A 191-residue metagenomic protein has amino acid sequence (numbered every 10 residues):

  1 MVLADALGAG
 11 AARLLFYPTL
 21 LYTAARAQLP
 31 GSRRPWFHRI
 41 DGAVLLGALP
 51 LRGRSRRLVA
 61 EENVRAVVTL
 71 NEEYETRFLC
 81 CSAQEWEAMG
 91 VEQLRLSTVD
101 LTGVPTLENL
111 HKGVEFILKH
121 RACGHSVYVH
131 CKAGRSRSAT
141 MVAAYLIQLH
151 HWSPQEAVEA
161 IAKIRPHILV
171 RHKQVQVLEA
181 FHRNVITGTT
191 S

Functional and structural regions predicted by a protein language model:
M1-G8, H182-S191: Plant-biased detector of terminal regions, especially N-terminal secretory signal peptides and adjacent cleavage-site
M1-S32: RNA-binding accessory domains that recognize and position tRNA/RNA substrates
A27-V129, A144-T189: Cysteine-based protein phosphatase catalytic domain of the PTP/DSP
G134: Conserved G/P- and acidic residue-centered "switch" motifs that form tight phosphate/ATP-binding loops in soluble
R137, M141-Y145: Hydrolases whose catalytic domains are alpha/beta-hydrolase-1, hotdog thioesterase, or metallo-beta-lactamase-like
